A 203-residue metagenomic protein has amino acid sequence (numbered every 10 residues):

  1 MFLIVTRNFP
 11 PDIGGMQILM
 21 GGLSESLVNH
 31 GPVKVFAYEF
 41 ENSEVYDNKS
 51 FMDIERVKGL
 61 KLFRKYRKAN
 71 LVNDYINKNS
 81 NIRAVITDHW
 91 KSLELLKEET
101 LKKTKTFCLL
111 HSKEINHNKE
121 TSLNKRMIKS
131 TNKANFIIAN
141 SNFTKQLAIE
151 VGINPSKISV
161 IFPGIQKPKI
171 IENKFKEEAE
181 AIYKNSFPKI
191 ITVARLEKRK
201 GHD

Functional and structural regions predicted by a protein language model:
F2, A84-I86, E99-N116, I138: Active-site proximal beta-strand in glycosyltransferases
V5, I182-K200: Conserved donor-binding/catalytic core segment of Leloir-type glycosyltransferases
T6-I13, M20-R64: N-terminal strand-loop element at the rim of the active site of nucleotide-sugar-dependent glycosyltransferases
D12, F63, L93-E94, T106-T121 (+1 more regions): A short, histidine- and acid-enriched strand-loop-helix "catalytic/donor-clamping" loop that lines the nucleotide-sugar
D12, L62, Q166, R195-K198: Nucleotide-sugar-dependent glycosyltransferase donor-binding/catalytic pocket residues
G15, K200-H202: Active-site helix-initiating loop/hinge in glycosyltransferases
T87-S92: Short His-centered aromatic/hydrophobic patch
F143, G164: Carbohydrate-associated surface elements
